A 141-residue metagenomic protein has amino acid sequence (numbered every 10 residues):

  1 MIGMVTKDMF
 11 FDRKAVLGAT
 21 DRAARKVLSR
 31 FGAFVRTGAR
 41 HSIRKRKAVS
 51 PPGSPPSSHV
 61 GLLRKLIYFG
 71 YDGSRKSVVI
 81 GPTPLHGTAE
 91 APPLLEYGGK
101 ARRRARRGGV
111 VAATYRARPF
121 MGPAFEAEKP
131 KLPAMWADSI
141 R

Functional and structural regions predicted by a protein language model:
M1-R141: Short, Lys/Arg-rich flexible segments
